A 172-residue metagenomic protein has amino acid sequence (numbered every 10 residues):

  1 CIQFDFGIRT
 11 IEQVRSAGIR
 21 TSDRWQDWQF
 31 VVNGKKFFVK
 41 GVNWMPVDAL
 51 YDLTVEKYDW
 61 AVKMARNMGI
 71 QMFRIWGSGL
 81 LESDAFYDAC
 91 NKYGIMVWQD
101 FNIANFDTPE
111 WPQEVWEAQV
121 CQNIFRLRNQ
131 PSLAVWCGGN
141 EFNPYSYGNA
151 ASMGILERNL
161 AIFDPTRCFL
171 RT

Functional and structural regions predicted by a protein language model:
I2-V135: Active-site-adjacent substrate/metal-binding segments within catalytic domains of carbohydrate-active enzymes
D5, C121-T172: Active-site region of glycoside hydrolase catalytic domains
